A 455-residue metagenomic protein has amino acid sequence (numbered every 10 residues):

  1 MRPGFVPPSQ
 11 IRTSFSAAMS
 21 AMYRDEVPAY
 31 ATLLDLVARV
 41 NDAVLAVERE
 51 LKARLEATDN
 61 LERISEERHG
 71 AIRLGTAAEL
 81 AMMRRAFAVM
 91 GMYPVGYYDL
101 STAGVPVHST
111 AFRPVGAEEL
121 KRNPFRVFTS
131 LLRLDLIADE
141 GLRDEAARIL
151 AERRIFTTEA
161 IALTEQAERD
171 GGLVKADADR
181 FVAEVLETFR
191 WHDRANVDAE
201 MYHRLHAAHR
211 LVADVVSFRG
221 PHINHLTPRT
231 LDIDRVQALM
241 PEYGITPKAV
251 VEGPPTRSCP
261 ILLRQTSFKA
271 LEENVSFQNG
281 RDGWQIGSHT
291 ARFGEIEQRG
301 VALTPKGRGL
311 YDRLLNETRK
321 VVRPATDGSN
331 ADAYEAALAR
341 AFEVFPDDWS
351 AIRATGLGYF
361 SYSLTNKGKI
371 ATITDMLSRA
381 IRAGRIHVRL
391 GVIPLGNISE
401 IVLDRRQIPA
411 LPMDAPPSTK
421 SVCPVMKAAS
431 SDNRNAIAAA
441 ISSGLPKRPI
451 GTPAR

Functional and structural regions predicted by a protein language model:
M1-I408: Extended, well-ordered protein cores
R406-I408, N435, P449: Positively charged, low-complexity intrinsically disordered regions
D414, A428, D432-A439, A454: Hydrophobic, low-acid, alpha-helix-prone terminal segments
S418-S421, S430-S431, S442-G444, G451: Intrinsically disordered, low-complexity segments enriched in small polar residues
